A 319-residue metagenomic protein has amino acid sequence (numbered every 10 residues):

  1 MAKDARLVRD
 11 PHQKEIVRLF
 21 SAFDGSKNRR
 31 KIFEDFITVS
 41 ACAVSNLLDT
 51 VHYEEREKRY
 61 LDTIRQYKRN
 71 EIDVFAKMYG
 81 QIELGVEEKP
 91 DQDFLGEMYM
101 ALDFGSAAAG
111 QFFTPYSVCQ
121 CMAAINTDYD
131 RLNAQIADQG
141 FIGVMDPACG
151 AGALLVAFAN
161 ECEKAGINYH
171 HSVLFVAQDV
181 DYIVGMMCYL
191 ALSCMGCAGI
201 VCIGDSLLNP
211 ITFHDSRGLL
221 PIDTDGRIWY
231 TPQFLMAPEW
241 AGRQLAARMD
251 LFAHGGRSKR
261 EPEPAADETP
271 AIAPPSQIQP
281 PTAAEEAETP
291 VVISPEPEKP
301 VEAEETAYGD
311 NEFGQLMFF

Functional and structural regions predicted by a protein language model:
A2-G166, L316-F319: Class I S-adenosyl-L-methionine
H12, H52, H170-H171, H214 (+1 more regions): Histidine (H) residue identity feature
I16-F20, V173, I228-W229, F234-L235: Generic preference for hydrophobic/aromatic residues in regular secondary structure cores
Q81-G85, M187-Y189, E304-E305: Intrinsically disordered, low-complexity boundary segments flanking structured domains
L102-D103, H170, Y308: Homeobox/homeodomain signature
V118-D223: Conserved S-adenosyl-L-methionine
A191-A198, C202-G314: S-adenosylmethionine
